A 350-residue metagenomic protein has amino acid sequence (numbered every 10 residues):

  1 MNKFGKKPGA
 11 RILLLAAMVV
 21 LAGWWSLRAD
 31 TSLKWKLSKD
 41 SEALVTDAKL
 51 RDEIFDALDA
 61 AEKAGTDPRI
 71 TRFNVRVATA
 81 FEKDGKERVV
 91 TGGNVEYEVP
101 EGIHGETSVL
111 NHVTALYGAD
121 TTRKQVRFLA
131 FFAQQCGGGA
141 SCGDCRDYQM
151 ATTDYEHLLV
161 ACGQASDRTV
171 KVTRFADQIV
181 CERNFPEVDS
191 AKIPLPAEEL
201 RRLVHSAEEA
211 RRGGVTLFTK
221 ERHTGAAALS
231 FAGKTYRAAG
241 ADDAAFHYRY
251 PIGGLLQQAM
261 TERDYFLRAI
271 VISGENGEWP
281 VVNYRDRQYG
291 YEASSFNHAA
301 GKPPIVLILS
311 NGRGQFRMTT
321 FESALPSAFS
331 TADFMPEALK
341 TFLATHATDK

Functional and structural regions predicted by a protein language model:
M1-P8: N-terminal secretory signal peptides that target proteins for export/translocation
L14-A22: Bacterial N-terminal signal peptides
L21-T31: Bacterial Sec-dependent signal peptides at the C-terminal "C-region" and cleavage site
D30-K350: Zinc-dependent deaminase catalytic domain
